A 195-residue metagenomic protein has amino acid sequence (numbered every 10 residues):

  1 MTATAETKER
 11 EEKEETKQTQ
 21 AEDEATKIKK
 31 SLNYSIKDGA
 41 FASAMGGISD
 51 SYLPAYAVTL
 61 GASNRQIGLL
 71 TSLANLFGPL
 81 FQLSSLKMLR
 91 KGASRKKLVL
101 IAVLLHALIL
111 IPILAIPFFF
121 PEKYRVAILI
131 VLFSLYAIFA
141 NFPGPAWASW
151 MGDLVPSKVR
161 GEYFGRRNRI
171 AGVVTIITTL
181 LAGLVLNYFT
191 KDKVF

Functional and structural regions predicted by a protein language model:
M1-K17: Short, intrinsically disordered terminal tails adjacent to the first/last structured region
E12-L89, K96-A107, I111-L114, A171: Helix-loop boundary and gating motifs at the non-cytosolic
A40, I109-L110, I116, E122-P143: Hydrophobic core of transmembrane alpha-helices in multi-pass small-molecule transporters, especially MFS/SLC-type
M45-G46, F77, F139-A140, G152 (+1 more regions): Alpha-helical transmembrane segments of multi-pass membrane transport proteins
S51-T59, K87-K91, L114-P121, T175-F195: Transmembrane alpha-helix termini and helix-breaking/packing motifs in multi-pass membrane transporters
L53, A140-V155: Intracellular juxtamembrane helix-capping segments at the cytosolic ends of symmetry-related transmembrane helices
N64-R65, K96, V155-R167: Loop-to-transmembrane helix entry/capping segments in MFS-fold secondary transporters and related SLC/MFSD carriers
S72, H106, Y124-I130, E162-F195: Hydrophobic alpha-helical transmembrane segments
